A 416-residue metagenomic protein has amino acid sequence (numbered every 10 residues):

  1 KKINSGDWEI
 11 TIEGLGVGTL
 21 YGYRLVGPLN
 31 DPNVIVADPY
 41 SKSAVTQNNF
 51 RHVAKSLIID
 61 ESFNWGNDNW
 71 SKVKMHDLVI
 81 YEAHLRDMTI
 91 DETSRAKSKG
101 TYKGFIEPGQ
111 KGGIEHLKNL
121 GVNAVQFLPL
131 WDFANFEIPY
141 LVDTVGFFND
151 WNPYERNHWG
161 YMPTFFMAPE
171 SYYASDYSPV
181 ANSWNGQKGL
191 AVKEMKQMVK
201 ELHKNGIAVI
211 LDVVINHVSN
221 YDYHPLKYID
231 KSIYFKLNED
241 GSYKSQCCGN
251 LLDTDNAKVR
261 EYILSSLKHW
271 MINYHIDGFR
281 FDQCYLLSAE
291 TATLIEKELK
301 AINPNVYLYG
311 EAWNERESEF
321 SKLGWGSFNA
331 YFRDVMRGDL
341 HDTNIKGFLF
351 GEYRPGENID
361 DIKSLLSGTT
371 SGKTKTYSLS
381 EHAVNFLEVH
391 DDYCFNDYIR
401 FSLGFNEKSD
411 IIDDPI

Functional and structural regions predicted by a protein language model:
K1, E92-G109, R400-D413: Short, polar loop/linker segments at the starts of domains and inter-domain junctions
K2, G14, G27, H84-T89 (+10 more regions): Short, flexible loop/turn elements at secondary-structure junctions
I3-E82, D87-T101: The feature marks proteins involved in alpha-glucan
D7-E9, F63-D68, P108-I114, T293-I295 (+3 more regions): Short alpha-helical segments and helix-capping/turn motifs at coil-helix boundaries
L15-V17, K72-D77, K118-N119, W159 (+2 more regions): Extracellular/periplasmic catalytic domains that process cell-envelope and extracellular macromolecules
N49-H52, E296-I416: Conserved alpha/beta catalytic core and glycan-binding cleft of carbohydrate-active enzymes
V79-Y81, V125-F127, V209-L211, F279 (+2 more regions): Hydrophobic faces of well-ordered beta-strands that scaffold small-molecule active sites in alpha/beta enzyme cores
R86-Y274, C284-L287, T291-N303, Y307: Substrate-binding/active-site clefts of carbohydrate-active enzymes
